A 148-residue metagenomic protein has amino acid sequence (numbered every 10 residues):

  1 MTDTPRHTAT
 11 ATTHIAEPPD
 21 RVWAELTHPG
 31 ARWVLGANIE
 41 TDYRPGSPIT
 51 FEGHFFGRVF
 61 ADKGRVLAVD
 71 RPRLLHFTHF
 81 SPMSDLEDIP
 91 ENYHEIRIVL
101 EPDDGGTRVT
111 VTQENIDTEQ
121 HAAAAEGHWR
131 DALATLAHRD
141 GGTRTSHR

Functional and structural regions predicted by a protein language model:
M1-E40: Hydrophobic ligand-binding cavity/cleft-lining segments
R6-T12, P48, A61, L74 (+2 more regions): Intrinsic-disorder/low-complexity, polar/charged segments enriched in Ser/Thr/Lys/Arg/Asp/Glu/Gln
P19, N38-F51, R58: A solvent-exposed, acidic/Ser-Thr-rich amphipathic alpha-helical stretch
V22, I49-F51, V66, F77 (+3 more regions): Hydrophobic pocket/interface hotspot
T27, T107-T112: Ser/Thr-centric signal marking residues that sit in or immediately flank functional binding/regulatory motifs
T27-H28, R71, H138-G142: Residues at helix-coil transition
I39-D42, G57-D104, E114: Hydrophobic-ligand binding "helix-grip"
N92, E114-R148: A conserved amphipathic terminal alpha-helix motif
